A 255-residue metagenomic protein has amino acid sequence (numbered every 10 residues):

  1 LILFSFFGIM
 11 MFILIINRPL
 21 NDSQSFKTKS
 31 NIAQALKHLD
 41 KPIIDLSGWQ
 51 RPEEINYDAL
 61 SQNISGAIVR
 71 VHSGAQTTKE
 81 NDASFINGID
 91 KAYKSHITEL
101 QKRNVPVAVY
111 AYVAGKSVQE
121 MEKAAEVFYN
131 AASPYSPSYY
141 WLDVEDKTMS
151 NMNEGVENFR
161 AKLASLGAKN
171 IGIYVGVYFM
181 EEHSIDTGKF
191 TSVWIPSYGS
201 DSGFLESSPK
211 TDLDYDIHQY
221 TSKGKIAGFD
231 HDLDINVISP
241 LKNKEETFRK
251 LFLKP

Functional and structural regions predicted by a protein language model:
L1-F4, S23, V71: Extreme N-terminal leader/targeting regions
I2-R18: Hydrophobic membrane-insertion alpha-helices, especially the h-region of bacterial N-terminal signal peptides
P19-N31: N-terminal hydrophobic targeting segments that direct proteins to the cell envelope
K29-N31, A35-R160, A164-L166: Substrate-binding cleft of extracellular glycoside hydrolase catalytic domains
K29-Y57, S61, S65, G188-P255: Functionally critical loop-and-helix segments that line ligand-binding/catalytic clefts of soluble enzyme domains
G74, G115, Y178-F179, K225: Positions that flank functional sites
Y112, Y174-G176, Y220: Conserved beta-strand termini and adjacent loop/short-helix elements that scaffold enzyme active sites in alpha/beta
Y139-S208: Catalytic domains of cell-wall/extracellular-matrix polysaccharide-remodeling enzymes, centered on de-N-acetylation
